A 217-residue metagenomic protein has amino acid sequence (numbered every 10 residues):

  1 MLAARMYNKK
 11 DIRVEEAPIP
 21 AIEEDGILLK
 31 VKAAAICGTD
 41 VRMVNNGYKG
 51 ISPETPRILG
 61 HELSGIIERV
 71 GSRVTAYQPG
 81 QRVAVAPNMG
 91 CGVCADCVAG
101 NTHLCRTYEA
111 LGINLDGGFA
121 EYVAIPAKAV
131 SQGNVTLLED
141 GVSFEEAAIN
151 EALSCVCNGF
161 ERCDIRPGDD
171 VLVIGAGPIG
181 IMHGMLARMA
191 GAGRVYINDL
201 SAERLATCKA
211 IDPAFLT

Functional and structural regions predicted by a protein language model:
M1-L2: Extreme N-terminal starter segment of soluble prokaryotic enzymes
Y7, P18-I19, E54-G60, L111-G117 (+1 more regions): Short Gly/Pro-enriched turn/cap motifs at secondary-structure boundaries
N8, K32-A33, V44, G175: A secondary-structure boundary/capping signal
K10-E15, G38-T39: Short N-terminal binding/cap micro-motifs at the start of the first secondary-structure element
P20-A34, Y48-V98, T136-E139: Glycine-rich beta-strand-centered segment in the early N-terminal region that forms part of a ligand/cofactor-binding
T39-N45: Cytochrome P450 core scaffold surrounding the K-helix E-X-X-R motif and the conserved "meander" helix-loop region
R82, D140-T217: Mid-domain Rossmann-like dinucleotide-binding core that forms the NAD(H)/NADP(H) cofactor-binding site
V93-I174: NAD(P)H dinucleotide-binding glycine-rich loop of Rossmann-like/cofactor-binding domains, especially the beta1-alpha1
